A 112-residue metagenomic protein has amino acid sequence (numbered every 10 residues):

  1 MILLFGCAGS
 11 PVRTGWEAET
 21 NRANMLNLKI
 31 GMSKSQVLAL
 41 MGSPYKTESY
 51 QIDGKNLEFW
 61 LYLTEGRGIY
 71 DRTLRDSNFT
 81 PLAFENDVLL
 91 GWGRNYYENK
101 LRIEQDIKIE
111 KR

Functional and structural regions predicted by a protein language model:
L3-G6: C-terminal motif of bacterial Sec signal peptides marking the signal peptidase cleavage site
A8-R112: Residues within mature, well-folded domains
